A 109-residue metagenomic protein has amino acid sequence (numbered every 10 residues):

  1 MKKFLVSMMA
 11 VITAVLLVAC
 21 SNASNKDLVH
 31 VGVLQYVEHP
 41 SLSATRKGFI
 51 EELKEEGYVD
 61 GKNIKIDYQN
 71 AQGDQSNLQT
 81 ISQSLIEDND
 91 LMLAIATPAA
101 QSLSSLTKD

Functional and structural regions predicted by a protein language model:
M1-F4, V11: Positively charged n-region of N-terminal signal peptides that target proteins for export
M8, Q35, A96: Residues that line or immediately flank small-molecule/substrate-binding pockets and catalytic motifs
V15-A19: C-terminal motif of bacterial Sec signal peptides marking the signal peptidase cleavage site
S21-A23: Bacterial signal peptide processing site
L28: Phosphate-coordination loops involved in phosphoryl transfer and adenosine-cofactor binding
V31-E56, D67-S76: Extracytoplasmic "Venus flytrap"
D60-N63: Short acidic capping loops at alpha-helix termini that bridge into adjacent secondary structure
Q72-D109: Beta-alpha junction/loop-to-helix N-cap segments that form part of ligand/metal-binding clefts
